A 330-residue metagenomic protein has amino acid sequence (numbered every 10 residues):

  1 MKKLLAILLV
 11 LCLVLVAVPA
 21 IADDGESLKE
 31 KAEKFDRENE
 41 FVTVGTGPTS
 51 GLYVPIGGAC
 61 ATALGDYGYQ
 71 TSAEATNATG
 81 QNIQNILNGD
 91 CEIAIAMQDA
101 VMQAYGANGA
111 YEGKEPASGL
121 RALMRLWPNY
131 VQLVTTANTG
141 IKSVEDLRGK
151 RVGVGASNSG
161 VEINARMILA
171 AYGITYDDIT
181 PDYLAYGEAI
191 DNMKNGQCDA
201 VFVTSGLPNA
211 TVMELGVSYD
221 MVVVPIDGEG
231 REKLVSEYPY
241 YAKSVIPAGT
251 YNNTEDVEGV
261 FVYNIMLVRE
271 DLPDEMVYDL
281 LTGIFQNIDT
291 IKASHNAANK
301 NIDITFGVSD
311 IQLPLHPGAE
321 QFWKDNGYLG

Functional and structural regions predicted by a protein language model:
M1-F41: Short, low-complexity disordered leader/linker segments with a strong preference for bacterial N-terminal type II
D24, K150-M167, Y238-I311: Ligand-binding clefts/hinges and TM-proximal coupling segments of bilobed small-molecule sensing domains
R37-V42, E188, N195, S205-V223 (+2 more regions): An extracytoplasmic/periplasmic, membrane-proximal ligand-sensing/linker region
N39, G68, A78-Q81, N88 (+4 more regions): Extracytoplasmic
N39-Y67, T71-S72, R125, N129-N195 (+3 more regions): Bilobed "Venus flytrap"/periplasmic-binding protein-like clamshell domains and structurally analogous long
I56-T62, E74-K114, I141, G187-N192 (+1 more regions): Pocket-flanking alpha-helical
Q98-A100, N108-A110, T139, T175-L267 (+1 more regions): Pocket-lining segment of extracytoplasmic ligand-binding domains
M102-A107, G119-R125: Short beta-strand-centered segments that line the small-molecule binding cleft or hinge of alpha/beta clamshell
